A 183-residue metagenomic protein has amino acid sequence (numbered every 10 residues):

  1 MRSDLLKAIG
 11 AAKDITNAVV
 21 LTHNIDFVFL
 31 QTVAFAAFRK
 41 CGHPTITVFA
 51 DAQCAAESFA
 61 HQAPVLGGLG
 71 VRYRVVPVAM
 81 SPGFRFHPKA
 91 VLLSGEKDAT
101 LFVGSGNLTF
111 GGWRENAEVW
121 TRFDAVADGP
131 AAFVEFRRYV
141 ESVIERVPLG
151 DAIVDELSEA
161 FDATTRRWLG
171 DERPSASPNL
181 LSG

Functional and structural regions predicted by a protein language model:
M1-G183: PLD/PLD-like phosphodiesterase catalytic module centered on the HKD motif
